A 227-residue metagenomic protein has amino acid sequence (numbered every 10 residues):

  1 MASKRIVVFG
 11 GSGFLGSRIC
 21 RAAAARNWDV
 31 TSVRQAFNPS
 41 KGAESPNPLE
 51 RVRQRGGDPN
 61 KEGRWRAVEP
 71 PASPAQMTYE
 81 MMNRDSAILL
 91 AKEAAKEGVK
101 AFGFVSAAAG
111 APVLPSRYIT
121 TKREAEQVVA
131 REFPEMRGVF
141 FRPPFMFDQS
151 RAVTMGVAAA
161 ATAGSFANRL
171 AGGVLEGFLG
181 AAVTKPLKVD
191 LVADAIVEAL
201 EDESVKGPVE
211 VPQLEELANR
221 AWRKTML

Functional and structural regions predicted by a protein language model:
A2-D29, N38: N-terminal Rossmann NAD(P)H-binding glycine-rich loop of SDR-like oxidoreductase domains
I6, G13-F14, A24, F178-L227: Mid/C-terminal beta-alpha module of Rossmann-like enzyme folds, strongest in SDR-family dehydrogenases/epimerases
F9, E80-R84, P115-E124, K185-L187: Short-chain dehydrogenase/reductase
S40-P71: Conserved Rossmann-fold cofactor-binding substructure of NAD(P)-dependent oxidoreductases
R53-R55, P70-F102, E124-V128: NAD(P)-cofactor binding segment of oxidoreductase domains
G103-R123, A130: Catalytic loop of short-chain dehydrogenase/reductase
Q127-T154: Conserved beta-loop-beta element that borders a ligand/cofactor-binding pocket
F147-F178: NAD(P)-dependent short-chain dehydrogenase/reductase
